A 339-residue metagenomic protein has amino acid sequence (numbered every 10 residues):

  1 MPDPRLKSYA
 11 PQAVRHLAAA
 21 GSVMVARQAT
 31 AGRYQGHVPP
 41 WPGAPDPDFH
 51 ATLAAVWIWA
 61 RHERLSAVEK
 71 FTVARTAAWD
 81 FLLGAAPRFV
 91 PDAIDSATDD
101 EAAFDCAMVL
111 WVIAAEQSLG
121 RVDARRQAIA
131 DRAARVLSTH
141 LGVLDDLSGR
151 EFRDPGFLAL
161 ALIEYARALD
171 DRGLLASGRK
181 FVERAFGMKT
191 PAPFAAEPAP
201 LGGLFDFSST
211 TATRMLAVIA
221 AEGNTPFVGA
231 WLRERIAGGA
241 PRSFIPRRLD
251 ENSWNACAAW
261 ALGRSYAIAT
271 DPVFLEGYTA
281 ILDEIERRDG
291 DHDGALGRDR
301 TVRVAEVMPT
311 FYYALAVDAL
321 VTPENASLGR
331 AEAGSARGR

Functional and structural regions predicted by a protein language model:
M1-A54, I58-R61, L65, E69-P91 (+8 more regions): Low-complexity, Ser/Thr/Pro/Gly-enriched N-terminal "stalk/linker" regions
M1-P11, L53-E69, M108-D123, F157-R172 (+3 more regions): Well-ordered alpha-helical scaffold segments within catalytic/enzyme domains
Y9-A13, Y34-L53, V68, F89-L110 (+6 more regions): Solvent-exposed loop and edge beta-strand segments that line ligand/cofactor-binding and catalytic clefts
W79-L82, A86-F89, A93-I94, T98 (+2 more regions): Generic hydrophobic/packing signal
E101-A102, I129, S177-G178, F274-Y278 (+2 more regions): Short, surface-exposed, charge-dense and proline/glycine-enriched linear segments
F104-A107, W111, A115-G120, R125-K180: N-terminal hydrophobic targeting segments
R233-G277, I281, R287-R288: Intrinsically disordered, low-complexity segments enriched in Gly and acidic/Ser/Thr residues that form flexible
